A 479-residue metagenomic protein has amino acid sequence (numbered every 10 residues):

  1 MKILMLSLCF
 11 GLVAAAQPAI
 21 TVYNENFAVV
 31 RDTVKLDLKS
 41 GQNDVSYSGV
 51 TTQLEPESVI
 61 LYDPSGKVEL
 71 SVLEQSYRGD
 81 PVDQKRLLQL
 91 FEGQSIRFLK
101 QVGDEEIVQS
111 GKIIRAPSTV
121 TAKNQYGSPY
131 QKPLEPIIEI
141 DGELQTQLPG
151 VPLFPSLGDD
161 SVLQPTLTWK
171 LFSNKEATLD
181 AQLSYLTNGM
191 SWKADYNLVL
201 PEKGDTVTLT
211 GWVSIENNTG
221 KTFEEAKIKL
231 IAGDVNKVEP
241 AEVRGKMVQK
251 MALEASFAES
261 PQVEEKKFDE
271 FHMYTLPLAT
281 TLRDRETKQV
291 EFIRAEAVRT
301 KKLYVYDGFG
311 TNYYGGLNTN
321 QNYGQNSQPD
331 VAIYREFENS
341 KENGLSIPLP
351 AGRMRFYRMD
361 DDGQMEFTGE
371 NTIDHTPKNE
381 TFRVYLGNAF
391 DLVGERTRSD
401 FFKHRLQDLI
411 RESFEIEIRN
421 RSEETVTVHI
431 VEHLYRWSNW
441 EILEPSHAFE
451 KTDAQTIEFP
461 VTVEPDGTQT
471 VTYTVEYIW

Functional and structural regions predicted by a protein language model:
I3, L12-W479: Long, intrinsically disordered, low-complexity accessory segments associated with secretion and vesicular trafficking
